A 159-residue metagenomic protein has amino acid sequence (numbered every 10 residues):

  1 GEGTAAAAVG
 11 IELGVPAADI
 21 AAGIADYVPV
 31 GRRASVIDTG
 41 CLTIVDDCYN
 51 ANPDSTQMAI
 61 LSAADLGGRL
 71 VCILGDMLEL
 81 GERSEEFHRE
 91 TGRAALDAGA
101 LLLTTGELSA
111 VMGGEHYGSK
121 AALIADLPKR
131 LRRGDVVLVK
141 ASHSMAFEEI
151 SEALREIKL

Functional and structural regions predicted by a protein language model:
G1: Conserved catalytic-core segments of large NTP-driven translation/proteostasis enzymes
T4-L159: ATP-dependent carboxylate-amine ligase
